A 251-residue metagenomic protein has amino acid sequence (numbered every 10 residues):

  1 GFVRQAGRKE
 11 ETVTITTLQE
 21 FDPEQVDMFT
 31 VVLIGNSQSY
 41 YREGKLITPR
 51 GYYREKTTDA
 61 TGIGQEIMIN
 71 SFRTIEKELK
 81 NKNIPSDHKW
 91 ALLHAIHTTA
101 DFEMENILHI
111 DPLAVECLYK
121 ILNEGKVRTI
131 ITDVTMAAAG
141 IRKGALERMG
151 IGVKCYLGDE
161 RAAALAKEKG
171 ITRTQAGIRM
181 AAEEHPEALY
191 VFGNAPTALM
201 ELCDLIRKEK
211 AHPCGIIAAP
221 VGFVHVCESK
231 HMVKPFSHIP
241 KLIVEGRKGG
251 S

Functional and structural regions predicted by a protein language model:
G1-D59: A contiguous loop/helix-start segment that scaffolds small-molecule binding in enzyme catalytic cores
G1-V3, G35, S39, T74-K82 (+7 more regions): Change "in soluble alpha/beta enzymes" to "in soluble alpha/beta proteins
F2, I130-T132, C155, V191-F192 (+1 more regions): General beta-strand structural signal in soluble alpha/beta enzymes
A6-E10, S37-Y40, A195-A198, V221-V224 (+1 more regions): Short Gly/Pro-enriched loop/turn and capping motifs at secondary-structure junctions
V26-F29, G125-R128, R148-G152, E184-A188 (+2 more regions): Short coil/turn connectors at secondary-structure junctions
D59-R128: Electropositive, gly/pro-rich neighborhoods at or near active sites that engage anionic ligands
V134-I206, P213-G215, P220-G222, V226 (+1 more regions): Conserved mixed alpha/beta catalytic, RNA-binding, or beta-rich assembly cores of soluble enzyme, regulatory
P220-S251: A structural signal for small-residue-enriched, beta-sheet-centric alpha/beta enzyme cores and oligomeric scaffold folds
